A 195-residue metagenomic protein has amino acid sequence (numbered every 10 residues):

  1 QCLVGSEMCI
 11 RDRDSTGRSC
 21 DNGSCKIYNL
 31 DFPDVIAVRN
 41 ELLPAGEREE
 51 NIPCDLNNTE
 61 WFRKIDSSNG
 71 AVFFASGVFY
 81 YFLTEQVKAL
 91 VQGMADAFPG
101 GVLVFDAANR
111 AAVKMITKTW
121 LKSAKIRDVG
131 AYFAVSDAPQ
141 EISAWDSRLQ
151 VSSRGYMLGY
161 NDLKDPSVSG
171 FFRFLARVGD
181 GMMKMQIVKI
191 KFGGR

Functional and structural regions predicted by a protein language model:
Q1-I10: Single conserved hydrophobic/aromatic residue that forms the stacking wall/gate of nucleotide- or nucleobase-binding
R13-R195: Alpha-helical subdomain
